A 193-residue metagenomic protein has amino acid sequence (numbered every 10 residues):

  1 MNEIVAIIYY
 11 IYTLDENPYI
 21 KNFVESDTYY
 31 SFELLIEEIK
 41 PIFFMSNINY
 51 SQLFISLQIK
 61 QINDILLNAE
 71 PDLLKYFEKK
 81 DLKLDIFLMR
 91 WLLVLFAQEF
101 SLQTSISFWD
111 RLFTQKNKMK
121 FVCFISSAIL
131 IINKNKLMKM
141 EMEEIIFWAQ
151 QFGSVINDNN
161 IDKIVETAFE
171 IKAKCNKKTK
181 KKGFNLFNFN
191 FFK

Functional and structural regions predicted by a protein language model:
M1-K193: Helix-rich, well-folded core regions that mediate interactions or catalysis
